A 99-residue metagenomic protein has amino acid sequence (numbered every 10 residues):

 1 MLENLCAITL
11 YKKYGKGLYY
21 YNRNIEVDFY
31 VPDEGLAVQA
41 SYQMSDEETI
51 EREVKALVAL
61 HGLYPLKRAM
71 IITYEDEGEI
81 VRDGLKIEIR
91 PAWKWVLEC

Functional and structural regions predicted by a protein language model:
M1-C99: A cross-kingdom feature that marks ATP-driven nucleic-acid transaction machinery
